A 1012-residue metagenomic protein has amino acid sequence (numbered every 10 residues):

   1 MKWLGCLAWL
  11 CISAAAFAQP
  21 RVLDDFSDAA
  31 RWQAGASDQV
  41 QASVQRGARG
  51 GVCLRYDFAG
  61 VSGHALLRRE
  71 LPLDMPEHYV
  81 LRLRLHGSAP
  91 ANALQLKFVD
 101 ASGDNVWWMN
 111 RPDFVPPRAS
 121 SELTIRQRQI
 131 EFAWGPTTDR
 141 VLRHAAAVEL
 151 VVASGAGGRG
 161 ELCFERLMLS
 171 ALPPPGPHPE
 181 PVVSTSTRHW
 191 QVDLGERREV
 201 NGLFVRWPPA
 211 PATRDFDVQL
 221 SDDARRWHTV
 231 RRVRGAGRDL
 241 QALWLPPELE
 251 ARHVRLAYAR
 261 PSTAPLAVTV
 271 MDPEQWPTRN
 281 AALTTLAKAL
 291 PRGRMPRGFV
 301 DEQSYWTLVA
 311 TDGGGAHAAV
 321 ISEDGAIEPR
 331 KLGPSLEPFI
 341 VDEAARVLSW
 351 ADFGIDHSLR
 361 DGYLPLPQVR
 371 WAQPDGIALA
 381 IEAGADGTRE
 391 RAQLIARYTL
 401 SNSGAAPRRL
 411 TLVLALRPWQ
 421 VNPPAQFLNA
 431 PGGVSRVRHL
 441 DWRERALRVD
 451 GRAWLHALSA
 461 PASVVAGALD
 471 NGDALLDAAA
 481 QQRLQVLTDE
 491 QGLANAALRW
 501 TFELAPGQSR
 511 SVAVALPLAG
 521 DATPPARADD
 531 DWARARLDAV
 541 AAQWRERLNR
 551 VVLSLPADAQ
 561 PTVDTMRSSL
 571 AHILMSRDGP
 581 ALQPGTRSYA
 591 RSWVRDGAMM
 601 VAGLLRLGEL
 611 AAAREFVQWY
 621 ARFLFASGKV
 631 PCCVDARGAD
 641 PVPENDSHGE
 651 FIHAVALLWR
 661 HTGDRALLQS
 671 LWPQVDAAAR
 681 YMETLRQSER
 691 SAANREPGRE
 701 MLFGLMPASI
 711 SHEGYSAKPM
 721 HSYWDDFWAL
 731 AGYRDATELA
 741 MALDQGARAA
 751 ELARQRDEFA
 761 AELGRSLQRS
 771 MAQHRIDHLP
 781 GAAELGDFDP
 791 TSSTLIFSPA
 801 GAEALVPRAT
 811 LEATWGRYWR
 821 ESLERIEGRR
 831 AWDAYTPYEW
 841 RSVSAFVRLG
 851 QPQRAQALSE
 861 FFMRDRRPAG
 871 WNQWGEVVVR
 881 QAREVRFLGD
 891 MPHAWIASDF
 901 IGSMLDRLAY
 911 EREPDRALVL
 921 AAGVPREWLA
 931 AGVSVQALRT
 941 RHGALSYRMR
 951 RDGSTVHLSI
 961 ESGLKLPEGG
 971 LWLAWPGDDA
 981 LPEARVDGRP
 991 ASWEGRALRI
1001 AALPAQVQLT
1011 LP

Functional and structural regions predicted by a protein language model:
S43-G63: Short carbohydrate-recognition loop motifs
F58-P136, G157-C163, A171-P173, F204-R232: Extracellular ligand-binding interfaces
E70-L73, E77, L81-R82, K97-V99 (+2 more regions): Aromatic, loop-rich ligand-recognition surfaces of beta-strand-rich domains
P208, L245, T263, A267-A557 (+1 more regions): Terminal accessory carbohydrate-recognition/targeting modules of carbohydrate-active enzymes
A281-D342, S592, M600, P643-H661 (+3 more regions): C-terminal capping/lid segments that line or modulate ligand- or cofactor-binding pockets
R452-A453, A457-G472, R547-L570, V594 (+5 more regions): Active-site acid/base region of carbohydrate-active enzymes
L475-T501, Q508, A542-S670, S709-S711 (+6 more regions): Substrate-binding groove/exosite segments of carbohydrate-active enzymes
L476, D489, L493-N495, W500-D530 (+3 more regions): The feature captures the catalytic groove of carbohydrate-active enzymes
